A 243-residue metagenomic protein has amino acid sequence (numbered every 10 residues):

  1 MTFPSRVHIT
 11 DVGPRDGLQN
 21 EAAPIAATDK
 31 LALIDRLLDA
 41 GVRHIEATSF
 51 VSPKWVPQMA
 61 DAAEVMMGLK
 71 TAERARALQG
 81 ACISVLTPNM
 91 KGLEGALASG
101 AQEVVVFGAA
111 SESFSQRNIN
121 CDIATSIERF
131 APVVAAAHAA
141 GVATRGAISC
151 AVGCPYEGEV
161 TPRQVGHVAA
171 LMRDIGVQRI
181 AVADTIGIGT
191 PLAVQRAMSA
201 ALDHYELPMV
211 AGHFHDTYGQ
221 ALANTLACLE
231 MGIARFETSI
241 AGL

Functional and structural regions predicted by a protein language model:
M1-A22, V105-N118, A139-Y156, A201-L207: N-terminal small/glycine-rich loop or linker at the start of catalytic domains across soluble metabolic enzymes
M1-K91: N-terminal capping/small domains of soluble enzymes
H8-D16, I45-A47, A81-T87, V104-V106 (+4 more regions): Hydrophobic faces of well-ordered beta-strands that scaffold small-molecule active sites in alpha/beta enzyme cores
T10-L31, A81-M90, Q116-I123, C150-Q164 (+1 more regions): Active-site mouth loops of central-metabolism enzymes
R43-L69, F107-C121, C150-Y156, A181-P191 (+1 more regions): Glycine-rich, proline-tolerant flexible connector loops at the mouths of alpha/beta enzymes
W55-V85, A124-R145, H167-L171, L192-G212: Alpha-helix-loop-beta-strand connector modules within alpha/beta enzyme cores
S111-T185: Conserved anion-binding
T185-L243: Catalytic alpha/beta core domains of metabolic enzymes, predominantly
